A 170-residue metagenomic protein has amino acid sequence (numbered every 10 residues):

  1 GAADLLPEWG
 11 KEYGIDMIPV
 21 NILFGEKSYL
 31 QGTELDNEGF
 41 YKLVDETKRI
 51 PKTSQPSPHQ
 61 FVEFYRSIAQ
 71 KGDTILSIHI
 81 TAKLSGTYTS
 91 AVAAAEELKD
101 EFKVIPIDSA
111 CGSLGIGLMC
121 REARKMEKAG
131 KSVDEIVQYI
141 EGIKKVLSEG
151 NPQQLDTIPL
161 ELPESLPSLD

Functional and structural regions predicted by a protein language model:
G1-A2, I22, I80, S109-G112: Short, ordered loop/turn segments at secondary-structure junctions
G1-Q55: N-terminal glycine-rich anion-binding loop in soluble enzyme alpha/beta folds
S54-F64: Glycine-rich, highly charged phosphate/nucleotide-binding loops
V62-D73: Glycine-rich phosphate/diphosphate-binding loops that line cofactor/substrate pockets in enzymes
T74-T81, I105-D108, E122: Short glycine-rich or small-residue beta-strand-to-loop segments that form or flank ligand, phosphate, metal/Fe-S
H79-K99, L118-R121: Short Gly/Thr/Asp-enriched flexible loops that form oxyanion-binding sites at enzyme active sites
A95-G115, K128, S132-V137: Short, acidic/small-residue loops that bind anionic groups at enzyme active sites
K125-D170: Internal, active-site/partner-interface "lid" segment
